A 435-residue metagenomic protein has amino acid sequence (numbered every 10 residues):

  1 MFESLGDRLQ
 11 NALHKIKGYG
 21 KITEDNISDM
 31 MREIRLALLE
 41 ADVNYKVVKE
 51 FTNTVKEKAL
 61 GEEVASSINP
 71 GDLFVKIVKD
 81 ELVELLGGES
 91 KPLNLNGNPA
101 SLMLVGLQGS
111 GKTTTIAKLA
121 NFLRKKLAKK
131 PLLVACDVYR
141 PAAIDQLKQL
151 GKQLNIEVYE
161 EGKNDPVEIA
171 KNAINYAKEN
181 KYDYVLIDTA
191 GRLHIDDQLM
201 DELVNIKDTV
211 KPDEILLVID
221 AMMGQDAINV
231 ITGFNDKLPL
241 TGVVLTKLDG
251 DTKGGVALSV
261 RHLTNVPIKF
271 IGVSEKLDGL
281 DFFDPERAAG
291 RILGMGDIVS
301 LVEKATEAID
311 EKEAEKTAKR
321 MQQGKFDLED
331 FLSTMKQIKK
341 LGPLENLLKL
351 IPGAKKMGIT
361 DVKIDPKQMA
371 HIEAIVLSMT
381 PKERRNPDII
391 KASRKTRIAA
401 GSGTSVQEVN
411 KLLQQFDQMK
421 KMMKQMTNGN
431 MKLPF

Functional and structural regions predicted by a protein language model:
F2-Y19, T189, R287-F435: Long amphipathic alpha-helical segments used for membrane anchoring, targeting, substrate engagement, or oligomerization
L9-C136, A143-K163, I169-E179, D183-T189: Primarily NTPase-proximal linker/entry elements flanking Walker-type ATP/GTP-binding cores
I16, D42, V78, L107 (+9 more regions): Residue-level signature of catalytic and energy-coupling elements of molecular machines, predominantly ATP/GTP-dependent
Y19, P92-N96, V105-Q108, L123-R124 (+13 more regions): Replace "in large, NTP-powered and nucleic-acid-processing enzymes" with "in large, NTP-powered factors and other
L36-E40, E57-L60, V83, G87 (+7 more regions): Generic secondary-structure signature for well-ordered alpha-helical cores
V138-Y139, K163, T189-G191, A221-M222 (+1 more regions): Conserved Walker B
P141-L147, A227-V230: Short, glycine/polar-rich helix-capping loops at beta-to-alpha or helix-loop-helix junctions that flank or form
A170-I174, Y182, H194, Q198-D208 (+1 more regions): Conserved phosphate-handling catalytic cores of large alpha/beta enzymes
